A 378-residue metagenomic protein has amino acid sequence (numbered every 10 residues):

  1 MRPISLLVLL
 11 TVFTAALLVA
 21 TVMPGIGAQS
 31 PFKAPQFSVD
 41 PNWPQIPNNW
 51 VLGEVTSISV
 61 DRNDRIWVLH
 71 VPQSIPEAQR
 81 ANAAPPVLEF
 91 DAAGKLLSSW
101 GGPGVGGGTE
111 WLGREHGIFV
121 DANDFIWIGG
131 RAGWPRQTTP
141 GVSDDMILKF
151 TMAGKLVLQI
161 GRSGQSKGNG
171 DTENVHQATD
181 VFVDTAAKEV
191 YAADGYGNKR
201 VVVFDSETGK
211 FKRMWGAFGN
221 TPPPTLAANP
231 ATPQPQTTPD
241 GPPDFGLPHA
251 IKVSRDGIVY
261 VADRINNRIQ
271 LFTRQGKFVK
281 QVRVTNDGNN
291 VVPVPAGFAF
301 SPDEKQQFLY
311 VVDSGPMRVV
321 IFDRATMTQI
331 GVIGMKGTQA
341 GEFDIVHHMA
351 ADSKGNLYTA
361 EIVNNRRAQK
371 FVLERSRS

Functional and structural regions predicted by a protein language model:
M1-S5: Positively charged n-region of N-terminal signal peptides that target proteins for export
V8-T21: Bacterial N-terminal signal peptides
M23-S378: Eukaryotic scaffold repeat domains enriched in small/polar residues
